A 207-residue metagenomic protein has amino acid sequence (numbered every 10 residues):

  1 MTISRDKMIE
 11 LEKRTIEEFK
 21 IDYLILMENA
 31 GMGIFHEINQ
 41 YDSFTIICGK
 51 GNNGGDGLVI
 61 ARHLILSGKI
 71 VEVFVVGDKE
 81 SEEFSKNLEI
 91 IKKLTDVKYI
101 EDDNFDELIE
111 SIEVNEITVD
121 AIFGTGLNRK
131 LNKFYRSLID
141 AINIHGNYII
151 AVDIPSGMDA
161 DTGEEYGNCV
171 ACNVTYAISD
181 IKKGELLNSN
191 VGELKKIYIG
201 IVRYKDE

Functional and structural regions predicted by a protein language model:
M1-Y41, R203-E207: Positively charged, low-complexity intrinsically disordered leader regions
T2-S4, N115-E207: YjeF_N-associated NAD(P)HX repair module
I3, F19, L26, A30 (+3 more regions): Catalytic cores of large soluble enzymes that bind and process phosphate-bearing ligands
K13-E17, M32, N39-Q40, D96 (+3 more regions): Generic secondary-structure signature for well-ordered alpha-helical cores
E28-G33, I47, V71-F74, K195-I201: S-adenosylmethionine-dependent methyltransferases
F35-I122, K130-V152: Nucleotide and nucleotide-moiety/phosphate-recognizing core
